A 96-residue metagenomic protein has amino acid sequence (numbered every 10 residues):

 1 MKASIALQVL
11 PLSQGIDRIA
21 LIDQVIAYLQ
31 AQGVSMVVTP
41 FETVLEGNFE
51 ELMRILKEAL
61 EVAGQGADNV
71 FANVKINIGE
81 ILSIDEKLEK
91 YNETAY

Functional and structural regions predicted by a protein language model:
M1-Y96: Charge-rich, low-complexity N-terminal segments
